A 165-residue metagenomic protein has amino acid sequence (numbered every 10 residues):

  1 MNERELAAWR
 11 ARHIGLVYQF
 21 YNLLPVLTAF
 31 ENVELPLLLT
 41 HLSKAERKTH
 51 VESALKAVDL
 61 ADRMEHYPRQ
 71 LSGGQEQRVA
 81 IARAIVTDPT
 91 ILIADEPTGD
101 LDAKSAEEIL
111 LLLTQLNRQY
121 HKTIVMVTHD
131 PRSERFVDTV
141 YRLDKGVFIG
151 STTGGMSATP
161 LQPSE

Functional and structural regions predicted by a protein language model:
M1-L143: ABC family nucleotide-binding domain
K145-S151, M156: Conserved switch/coupling elements of ABC/ABC-like ATPase nucleotide-binding domains
Q162-S164: Long, low-complexity, intrinsically disordered segments
